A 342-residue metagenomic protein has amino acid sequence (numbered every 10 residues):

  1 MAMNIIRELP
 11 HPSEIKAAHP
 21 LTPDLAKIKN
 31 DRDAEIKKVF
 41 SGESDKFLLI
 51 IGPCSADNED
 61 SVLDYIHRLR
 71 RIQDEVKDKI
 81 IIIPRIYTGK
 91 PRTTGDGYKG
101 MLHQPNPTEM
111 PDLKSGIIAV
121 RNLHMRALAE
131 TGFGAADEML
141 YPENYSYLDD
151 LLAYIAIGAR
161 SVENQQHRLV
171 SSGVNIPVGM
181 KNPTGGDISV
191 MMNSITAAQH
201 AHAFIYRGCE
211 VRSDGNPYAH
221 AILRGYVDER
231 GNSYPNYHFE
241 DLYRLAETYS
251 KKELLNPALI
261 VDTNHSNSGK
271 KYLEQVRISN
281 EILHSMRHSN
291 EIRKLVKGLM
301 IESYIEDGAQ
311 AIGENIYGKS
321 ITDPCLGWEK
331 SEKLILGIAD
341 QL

Functional and structural regions predicted by a protein language model:
M1-S41: N- or domain-start disorder-to-order transition segments that initiate the globular core
L25-K38, G42, I72-I83, G89 (+2 more regions): N-terminal beta-rich core of secreted/periplasmic extracellular enzymes
F40-E43, R70-K77, M125-E130, S213 (+2 more regions): Acidic (Asp/Glu)-rich catalytic clusters
L48-S61, D323: Conserved phosphate/anionic-ligand binding catalytic regions in large, soluble enzymes, centered on
G52, V261, G327: Conserved, mostly hydrophobic/aromatic
C54-D57, N256, N264-K270: Short acidic, Gly/Ser-rich segments with clustered Asp/Glu that frequently serve as metal-coordination loops in enzyme
I66, K79-R244, H265-S266, K270 (+6 more regions): Active-site-facing alpha/beta catalytic cores
Y304-L342: Internal helix-turn-beta structural module
